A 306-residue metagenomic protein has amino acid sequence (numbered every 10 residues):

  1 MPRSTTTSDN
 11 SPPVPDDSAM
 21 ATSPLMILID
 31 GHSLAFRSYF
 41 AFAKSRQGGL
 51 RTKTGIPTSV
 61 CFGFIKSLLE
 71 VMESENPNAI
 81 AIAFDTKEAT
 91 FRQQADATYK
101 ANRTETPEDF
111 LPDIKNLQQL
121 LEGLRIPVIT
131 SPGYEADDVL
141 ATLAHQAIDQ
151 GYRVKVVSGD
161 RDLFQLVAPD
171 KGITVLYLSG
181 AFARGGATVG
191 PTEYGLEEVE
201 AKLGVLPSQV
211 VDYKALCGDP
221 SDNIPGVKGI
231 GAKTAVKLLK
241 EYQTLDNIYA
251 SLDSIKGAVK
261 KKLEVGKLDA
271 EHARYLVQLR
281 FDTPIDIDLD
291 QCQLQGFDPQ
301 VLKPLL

Functional and structural regions predicted by a protein language model:
P2-R3, D9, D17, A21-S23 (+4 more regions): Non-catalytic nucleic-acid-binding/docking modules located in mid-to-C-terminal regions of nucleic-acid enzymes
P2-T6, D17-V157, R161-R184, T188-V189 (+3 more regions): Noncatalytic, basic helical substrate-engagement surface that gates or grips nucleic-acid strands
